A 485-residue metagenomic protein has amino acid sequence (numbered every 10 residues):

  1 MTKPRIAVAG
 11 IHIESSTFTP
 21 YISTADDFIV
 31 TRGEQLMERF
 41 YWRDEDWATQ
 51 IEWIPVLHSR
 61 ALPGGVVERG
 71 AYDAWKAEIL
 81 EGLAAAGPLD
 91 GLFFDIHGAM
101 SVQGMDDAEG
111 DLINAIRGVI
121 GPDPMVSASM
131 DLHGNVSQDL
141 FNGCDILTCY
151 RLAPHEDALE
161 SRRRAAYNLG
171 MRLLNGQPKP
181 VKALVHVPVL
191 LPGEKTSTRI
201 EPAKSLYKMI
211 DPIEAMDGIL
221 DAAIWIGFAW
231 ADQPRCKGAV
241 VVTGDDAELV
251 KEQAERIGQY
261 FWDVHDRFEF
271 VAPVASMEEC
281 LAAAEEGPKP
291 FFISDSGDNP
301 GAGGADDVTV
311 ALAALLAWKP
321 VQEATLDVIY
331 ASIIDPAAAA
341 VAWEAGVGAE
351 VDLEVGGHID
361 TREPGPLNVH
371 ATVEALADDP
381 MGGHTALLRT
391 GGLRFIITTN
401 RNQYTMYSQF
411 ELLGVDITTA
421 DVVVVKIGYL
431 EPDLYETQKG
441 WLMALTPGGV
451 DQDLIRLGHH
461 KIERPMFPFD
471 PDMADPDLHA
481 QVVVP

Functional and structural regions predicted by a protein language model:
M1-T49: N-terminal amphipathic/basic leader segments beginning at the initiator methionine
P4-I6, E194-G392, I396-T398: Hard-cation-handling environments
A7, I11-E14, F18-P20, R69-A71 (+4 more regions): Active-site histidine-anchored catalytic micro-motif
I51-I54, H58-L83: Low-complexity, highly charged intrinsically disordered N-terminal segments that act as targeting/localization
P55, A77, W262, M381-P485: Extended hydrophobic packing segments that form well-structured cores
A86-G91, G287-K289, A420: Short acidic/histidine-rich motifs immediately flanking catalytic phosphotransfer sites in two-component signaling
P88-A108, T196-A203, Y207-E214, Y429-L430: N-terminal glycine-rich phosphate/adenylate-binding segment common to multiple enzyme folds
L173-A203: Internal, active-site/partner-interface "lid" segment
